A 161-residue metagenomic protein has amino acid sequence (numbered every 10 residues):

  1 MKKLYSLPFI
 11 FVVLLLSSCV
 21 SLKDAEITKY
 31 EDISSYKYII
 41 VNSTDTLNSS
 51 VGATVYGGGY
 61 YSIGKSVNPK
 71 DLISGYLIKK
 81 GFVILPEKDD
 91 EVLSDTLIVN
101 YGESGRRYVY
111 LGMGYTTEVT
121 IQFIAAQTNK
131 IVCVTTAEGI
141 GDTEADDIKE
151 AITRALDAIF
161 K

Functional and structural regions predicted by a protein language model:
M1-V20: Sec-dependent bacterial lipoprotein signal peptides
P8, Y30, Y110-G112: Residues embedded in well-ordered secondary-structure elements
F9, S34, V92-S94: A generic structural signal for short, non-catalytic loop/turn and secondary-structure boundary residues
S17-K80: A structural "domain/chain start" motif
A25, V67, D71-D146, E150: Surface-exposed short loop/turn segments
E150-K161: Short, solvent-exposed cationic patches
